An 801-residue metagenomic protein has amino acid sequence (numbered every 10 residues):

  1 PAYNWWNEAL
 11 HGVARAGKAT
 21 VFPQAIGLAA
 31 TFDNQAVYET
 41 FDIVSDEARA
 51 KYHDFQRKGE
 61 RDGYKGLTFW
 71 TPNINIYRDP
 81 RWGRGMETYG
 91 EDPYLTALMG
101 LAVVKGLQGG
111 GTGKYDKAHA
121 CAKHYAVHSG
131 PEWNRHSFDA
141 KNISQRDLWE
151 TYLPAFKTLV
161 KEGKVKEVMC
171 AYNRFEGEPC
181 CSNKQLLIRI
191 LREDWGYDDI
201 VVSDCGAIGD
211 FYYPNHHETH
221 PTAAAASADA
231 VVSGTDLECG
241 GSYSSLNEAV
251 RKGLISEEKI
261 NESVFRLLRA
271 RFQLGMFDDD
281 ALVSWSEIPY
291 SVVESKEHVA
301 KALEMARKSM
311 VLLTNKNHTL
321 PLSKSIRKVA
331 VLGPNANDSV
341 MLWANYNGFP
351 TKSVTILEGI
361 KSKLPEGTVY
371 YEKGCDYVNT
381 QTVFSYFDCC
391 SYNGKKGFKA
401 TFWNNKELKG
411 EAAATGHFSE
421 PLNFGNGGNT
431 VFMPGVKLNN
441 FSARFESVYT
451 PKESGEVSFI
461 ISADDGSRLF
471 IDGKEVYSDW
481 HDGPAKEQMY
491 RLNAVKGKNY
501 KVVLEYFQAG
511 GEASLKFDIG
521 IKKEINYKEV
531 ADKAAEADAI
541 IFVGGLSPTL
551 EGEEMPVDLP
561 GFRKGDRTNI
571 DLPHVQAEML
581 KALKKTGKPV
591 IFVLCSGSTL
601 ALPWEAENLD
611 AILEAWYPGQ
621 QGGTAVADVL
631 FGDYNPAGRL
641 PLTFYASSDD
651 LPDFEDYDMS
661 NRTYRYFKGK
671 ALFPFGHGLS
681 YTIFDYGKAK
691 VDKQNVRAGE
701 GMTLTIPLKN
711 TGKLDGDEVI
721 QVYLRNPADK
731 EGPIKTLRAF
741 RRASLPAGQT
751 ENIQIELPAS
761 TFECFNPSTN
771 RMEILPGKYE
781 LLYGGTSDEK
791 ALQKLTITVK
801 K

Functional and structural regions predicted by a protein language model:
P1-V457, S462-G466, F470-E475, D482-C764 (+3 more regions): Glycoside hydrolase catalytic-domain context in secreted enzymes
